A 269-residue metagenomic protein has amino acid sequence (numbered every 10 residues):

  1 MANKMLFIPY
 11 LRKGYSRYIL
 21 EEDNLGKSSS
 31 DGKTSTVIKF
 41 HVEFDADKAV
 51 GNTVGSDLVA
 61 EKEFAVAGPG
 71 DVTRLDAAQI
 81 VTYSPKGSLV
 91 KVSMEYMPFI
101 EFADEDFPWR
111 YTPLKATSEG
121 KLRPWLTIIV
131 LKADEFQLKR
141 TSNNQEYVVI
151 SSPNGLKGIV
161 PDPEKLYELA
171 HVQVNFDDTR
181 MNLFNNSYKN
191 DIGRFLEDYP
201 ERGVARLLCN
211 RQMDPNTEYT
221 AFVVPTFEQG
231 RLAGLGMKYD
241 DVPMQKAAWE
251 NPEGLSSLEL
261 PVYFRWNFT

Functional and structural regions predicted by a protein language model:
M1-F184, D240-T269: N-terminal non-catalytic regions of secreted/periplasmic and cell-surface proteins
Y167-D214: Recognizes extended acidic, P/S/T-rich segments that occur within or adjacent to Ig-like beta-sandwich modules
Y199-G203, L207-S256: Ser/Thr/Pro-rich, low-complexity mucin-like regions that serve as glycosylated stalks/linkers or repetitive adhesive
